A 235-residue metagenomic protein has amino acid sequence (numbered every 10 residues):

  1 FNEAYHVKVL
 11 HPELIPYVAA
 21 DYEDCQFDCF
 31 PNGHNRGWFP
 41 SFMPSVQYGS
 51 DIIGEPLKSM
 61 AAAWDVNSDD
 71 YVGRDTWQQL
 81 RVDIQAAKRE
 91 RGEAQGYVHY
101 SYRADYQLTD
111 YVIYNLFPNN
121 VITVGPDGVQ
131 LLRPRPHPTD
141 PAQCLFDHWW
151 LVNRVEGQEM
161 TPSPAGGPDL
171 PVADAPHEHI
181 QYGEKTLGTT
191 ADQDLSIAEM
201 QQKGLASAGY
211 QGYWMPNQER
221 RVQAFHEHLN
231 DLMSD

Functional and structural regions predicted by a protein language model:
F1-D235: C-terminal catalytic domain of Rieske-type non-heme iron oxygenases
